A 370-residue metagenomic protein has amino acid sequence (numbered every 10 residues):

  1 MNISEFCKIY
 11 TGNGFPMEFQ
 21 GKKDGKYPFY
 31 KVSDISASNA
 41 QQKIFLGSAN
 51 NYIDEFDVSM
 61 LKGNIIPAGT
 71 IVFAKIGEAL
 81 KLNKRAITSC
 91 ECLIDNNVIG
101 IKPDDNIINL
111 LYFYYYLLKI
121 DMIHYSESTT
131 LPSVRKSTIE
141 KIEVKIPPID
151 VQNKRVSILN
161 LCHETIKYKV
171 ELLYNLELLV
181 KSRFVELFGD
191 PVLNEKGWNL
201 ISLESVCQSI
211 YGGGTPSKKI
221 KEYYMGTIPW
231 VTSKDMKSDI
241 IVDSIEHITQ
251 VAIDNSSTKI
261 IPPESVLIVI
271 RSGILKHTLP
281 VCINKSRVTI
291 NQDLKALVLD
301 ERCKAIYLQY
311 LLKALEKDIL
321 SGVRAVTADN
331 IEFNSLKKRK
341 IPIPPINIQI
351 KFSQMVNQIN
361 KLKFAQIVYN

Functional and structural regions predicted by a protein language model:
M1-F19, D24-F29, K141-S157, Y168-G214 (+3 more regions): Non-catalytic DNA-recognition/assembly elements of restriction-modification systems
S4-K22, I35-A68, E204-K219, K234-P263: Sequence-specific dsDNA recognition surfaces
P16-D24, I44-F45, S128-L131, K196-N199 (+2 more regions): Short coil/turn segments at secondary-structure boundaries
M17, E91-I99, L111, T129-D150 (+2 more regions): A short glycine-rich beta-alpha junction/loop motif
K31, A49-Y116, T232, T249-K313 (+2 more regions): A short beta-sheet element
L118-M122, L312, E316, L320 (+1 more regions): Short amphipathic alpha-helical signal-transduction/dimerization elements
